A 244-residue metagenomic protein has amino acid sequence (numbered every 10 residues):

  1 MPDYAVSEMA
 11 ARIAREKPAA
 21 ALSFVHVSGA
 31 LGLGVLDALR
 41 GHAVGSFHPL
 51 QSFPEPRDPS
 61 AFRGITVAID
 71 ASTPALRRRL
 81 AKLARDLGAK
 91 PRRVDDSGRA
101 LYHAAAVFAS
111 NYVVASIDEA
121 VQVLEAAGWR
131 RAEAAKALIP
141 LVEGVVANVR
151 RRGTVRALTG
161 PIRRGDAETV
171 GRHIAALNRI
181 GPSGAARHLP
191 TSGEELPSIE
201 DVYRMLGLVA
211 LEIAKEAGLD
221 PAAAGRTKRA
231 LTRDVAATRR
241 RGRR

Functional and structural regions predicted by a protein language model:
M1-D58: Rossmann-like NAD(P)(H) cofactor-binding subdomain of soluble oxidoreductases
V6, L33, L50, R77-L80 (+5 more regions): A general structural signal for well-ordered alpha-helical segments in protein cores
H26, D70, R163: Active-site-adjacent beta-strand anchor residues
G29, G34-D37, H48-Q51, S60 (+6 more regions): Flexible, active-site-adjacent loop/turn segments at secondary-structure boundaries
G41, D58-R151, R179-P197: Internal alpha-helical scaffold of NAD(P)-dependent oxidoreductase catalytic cores
K136-R244: NAD(P)-dependent Rossmann-like dehydrogenase/reductase catalytic/cofactor-binding core
